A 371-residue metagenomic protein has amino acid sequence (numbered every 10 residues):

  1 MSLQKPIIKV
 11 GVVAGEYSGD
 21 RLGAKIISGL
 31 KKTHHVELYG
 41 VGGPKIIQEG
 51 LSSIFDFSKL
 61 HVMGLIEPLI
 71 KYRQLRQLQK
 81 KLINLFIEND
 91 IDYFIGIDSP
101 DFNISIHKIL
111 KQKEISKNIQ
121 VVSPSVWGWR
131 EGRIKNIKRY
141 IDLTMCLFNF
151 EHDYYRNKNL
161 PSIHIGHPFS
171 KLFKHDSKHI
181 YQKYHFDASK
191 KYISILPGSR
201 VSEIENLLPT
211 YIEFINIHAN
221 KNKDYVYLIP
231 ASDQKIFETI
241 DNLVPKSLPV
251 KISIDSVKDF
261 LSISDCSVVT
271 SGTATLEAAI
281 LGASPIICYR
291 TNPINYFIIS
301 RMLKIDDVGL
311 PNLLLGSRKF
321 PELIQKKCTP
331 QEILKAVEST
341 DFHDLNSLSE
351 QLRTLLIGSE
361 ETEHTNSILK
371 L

Functional and structural regions predicted by a protein language model:
M1-L371: Nucleotide-activated sugar donor-binding and catalytic core shared by glycosyltransferases and related lipid-linked
